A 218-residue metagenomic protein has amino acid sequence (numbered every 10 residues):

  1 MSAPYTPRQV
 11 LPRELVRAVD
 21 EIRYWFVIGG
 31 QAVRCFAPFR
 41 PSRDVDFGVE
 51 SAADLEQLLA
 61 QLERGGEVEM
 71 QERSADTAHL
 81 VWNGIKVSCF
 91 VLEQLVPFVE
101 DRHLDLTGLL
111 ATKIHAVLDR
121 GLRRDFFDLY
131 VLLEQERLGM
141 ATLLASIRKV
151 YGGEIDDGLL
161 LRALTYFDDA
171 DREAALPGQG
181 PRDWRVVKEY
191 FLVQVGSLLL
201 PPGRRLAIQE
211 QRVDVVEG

Functional and structural regions predicted by a protein language model:
M1-G218: Compositionally biased terminal segments of proteins
